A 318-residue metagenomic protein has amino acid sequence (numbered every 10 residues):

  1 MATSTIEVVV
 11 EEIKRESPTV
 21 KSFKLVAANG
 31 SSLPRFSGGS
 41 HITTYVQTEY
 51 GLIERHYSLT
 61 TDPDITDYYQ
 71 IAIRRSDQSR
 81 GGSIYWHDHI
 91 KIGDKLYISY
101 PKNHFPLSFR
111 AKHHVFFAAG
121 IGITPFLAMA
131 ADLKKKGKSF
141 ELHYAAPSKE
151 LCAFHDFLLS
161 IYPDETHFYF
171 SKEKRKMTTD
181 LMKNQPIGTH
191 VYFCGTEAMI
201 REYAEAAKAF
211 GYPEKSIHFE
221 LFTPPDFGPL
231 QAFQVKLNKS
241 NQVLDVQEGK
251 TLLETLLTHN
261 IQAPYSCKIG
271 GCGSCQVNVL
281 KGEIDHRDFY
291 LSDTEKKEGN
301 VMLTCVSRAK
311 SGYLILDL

Functional and structural regions predicted by a protein language model:
A2-K95, A146-S148, L158: Ferredoxin-reductase
Q47, P101-K102, L280: Short, surface-exposed secondary-structure boundary micro-motifs
I84-K236, D245: FNR/FR-type flavoprotein reductase catalytic core
P125, L257, I261-H286, K296-S311: Local cysteine-cluster metal-coordination motifs and their immediate loop/turn environment, predominantly Fe-S cluster
F222, Q231-Y265: N-terminal pre-ligand scaffold of iron-sulfur
I315-L318: Short hydrophobic/aromatic patches at helix-to-coil boundaries
